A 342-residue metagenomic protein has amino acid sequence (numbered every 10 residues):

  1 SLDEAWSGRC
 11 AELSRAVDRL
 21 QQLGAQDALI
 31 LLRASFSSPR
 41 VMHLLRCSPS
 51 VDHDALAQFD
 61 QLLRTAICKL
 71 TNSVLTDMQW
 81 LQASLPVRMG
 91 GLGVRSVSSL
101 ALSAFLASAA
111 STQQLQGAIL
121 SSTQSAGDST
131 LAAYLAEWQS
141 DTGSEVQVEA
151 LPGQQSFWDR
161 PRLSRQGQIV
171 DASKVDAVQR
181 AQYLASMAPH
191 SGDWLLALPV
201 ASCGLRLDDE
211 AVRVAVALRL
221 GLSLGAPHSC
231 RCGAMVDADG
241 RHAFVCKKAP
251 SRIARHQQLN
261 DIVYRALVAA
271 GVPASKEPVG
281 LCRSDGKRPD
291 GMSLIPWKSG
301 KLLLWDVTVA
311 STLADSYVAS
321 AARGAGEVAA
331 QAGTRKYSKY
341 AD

Functional and structural regions predicted by a protein language model:
S1-D342: Nucleic-acid-interacting cores, centered on viral/eukaryotic replication and modification enzymes
